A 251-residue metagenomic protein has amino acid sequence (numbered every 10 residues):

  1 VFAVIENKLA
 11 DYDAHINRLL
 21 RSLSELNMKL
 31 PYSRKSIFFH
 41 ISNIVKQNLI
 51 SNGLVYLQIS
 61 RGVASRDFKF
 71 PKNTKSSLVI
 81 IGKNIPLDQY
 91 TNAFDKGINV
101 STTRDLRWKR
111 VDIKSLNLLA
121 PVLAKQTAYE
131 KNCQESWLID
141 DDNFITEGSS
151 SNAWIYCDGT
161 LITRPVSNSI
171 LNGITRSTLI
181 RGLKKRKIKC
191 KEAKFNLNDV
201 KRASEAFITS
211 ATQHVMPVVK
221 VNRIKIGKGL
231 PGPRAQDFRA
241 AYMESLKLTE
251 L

Functional and structural regions predicted by a protein language model:
V1-W137, D141-F144, S167, L171 (+1 more regions): Conserved alpha/beta cores of soluble small-molecule-handling proteins
W137, F144-V166, N172: Glycine- and Gly-Pro-enriched alpha-helical subdomains that act as flexible, kink-prone "lid/hinge" or packing modules
